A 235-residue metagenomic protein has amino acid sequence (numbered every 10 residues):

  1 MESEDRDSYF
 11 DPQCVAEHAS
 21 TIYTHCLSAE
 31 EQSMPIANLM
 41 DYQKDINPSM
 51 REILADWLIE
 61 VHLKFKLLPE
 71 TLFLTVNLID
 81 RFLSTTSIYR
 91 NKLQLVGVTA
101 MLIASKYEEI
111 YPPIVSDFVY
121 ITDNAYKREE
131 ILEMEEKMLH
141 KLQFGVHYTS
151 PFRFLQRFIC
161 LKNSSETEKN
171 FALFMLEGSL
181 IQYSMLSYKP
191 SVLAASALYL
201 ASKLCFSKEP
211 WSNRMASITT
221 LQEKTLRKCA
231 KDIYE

Functional and structural regions predicted by a protein language model:
M1-E235: Acidic, serine/threonine-rich low-complexity regulatory regions at protein termini of eukaryotic cell-cycle
